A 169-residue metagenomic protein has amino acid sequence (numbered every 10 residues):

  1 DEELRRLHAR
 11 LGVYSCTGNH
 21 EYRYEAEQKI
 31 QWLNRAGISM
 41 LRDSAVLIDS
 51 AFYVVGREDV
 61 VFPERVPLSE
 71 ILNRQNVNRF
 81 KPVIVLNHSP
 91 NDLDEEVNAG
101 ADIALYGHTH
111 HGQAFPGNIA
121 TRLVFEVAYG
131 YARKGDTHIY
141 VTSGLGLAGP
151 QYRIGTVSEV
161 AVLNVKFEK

Functional and structural regions predicted by a protein language model:
D1-K169: Soluble catalytic domains of enzymes that build or remodel membrane lipids, polysaccharides, and related
